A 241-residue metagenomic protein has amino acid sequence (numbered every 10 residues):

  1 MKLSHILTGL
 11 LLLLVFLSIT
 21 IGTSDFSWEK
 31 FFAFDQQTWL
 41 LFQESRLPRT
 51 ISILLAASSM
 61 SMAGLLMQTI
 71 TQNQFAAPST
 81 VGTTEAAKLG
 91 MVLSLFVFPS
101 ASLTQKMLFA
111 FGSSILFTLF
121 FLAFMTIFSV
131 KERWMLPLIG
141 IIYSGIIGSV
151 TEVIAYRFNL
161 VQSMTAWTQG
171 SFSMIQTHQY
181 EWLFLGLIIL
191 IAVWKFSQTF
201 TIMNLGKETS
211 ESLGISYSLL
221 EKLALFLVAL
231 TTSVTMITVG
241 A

Functional and structural regions predicted by a protein language model:
M1-A241: Alpha-helical transmembrane segments in inner-membrane proteins
